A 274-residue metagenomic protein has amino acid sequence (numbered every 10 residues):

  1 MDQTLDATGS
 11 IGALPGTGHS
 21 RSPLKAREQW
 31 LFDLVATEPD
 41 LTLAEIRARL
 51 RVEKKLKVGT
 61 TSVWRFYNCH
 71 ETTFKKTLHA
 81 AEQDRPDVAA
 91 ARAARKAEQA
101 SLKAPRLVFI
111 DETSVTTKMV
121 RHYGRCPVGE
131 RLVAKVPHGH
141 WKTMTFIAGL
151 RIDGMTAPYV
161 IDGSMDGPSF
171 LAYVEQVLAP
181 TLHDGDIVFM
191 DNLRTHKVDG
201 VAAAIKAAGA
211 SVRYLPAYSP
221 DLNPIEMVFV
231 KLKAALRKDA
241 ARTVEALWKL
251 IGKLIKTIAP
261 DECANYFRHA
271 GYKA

Functional and structural regions predicted by a protein language model:
M1-A274: Short functional hotspots at interaction and active-site rims
